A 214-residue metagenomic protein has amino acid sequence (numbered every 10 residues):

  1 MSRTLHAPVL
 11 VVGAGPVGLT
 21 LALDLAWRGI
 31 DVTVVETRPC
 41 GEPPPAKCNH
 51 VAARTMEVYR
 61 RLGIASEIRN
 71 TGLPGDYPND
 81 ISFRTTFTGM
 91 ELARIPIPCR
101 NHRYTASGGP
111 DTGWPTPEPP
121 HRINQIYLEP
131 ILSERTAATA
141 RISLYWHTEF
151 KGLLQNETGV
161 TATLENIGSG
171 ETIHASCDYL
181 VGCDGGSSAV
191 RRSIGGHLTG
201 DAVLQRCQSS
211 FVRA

Functional and structural regions predicted by a protein language model:
S2-V17, T33: Beta1/beta-strand and adjacent pyrophosphate-binding region of the FAD-binding site in flavoprotein oxidoreductases
L5-A7, S169-Y179: Core beta-strand elements of the Rossmann-like FAD/NAD(P) dinucleotide-binding domain in flavoenzyme oxidoreductases
V12, H174-G185: Short hydrophobic core segments
A14-P16, T37, Q125: Glycine-rich Rossmann-fold phosphate-binding loop(s) that bind the pyrophosphate of adenine dinucleotide cofactors
A26-K47: Glycine-rich FAD pyrophosphate-binding loop
P44-K47, A52-R135, L154: Active-site-adjacent segment of FAD-dependent monooxygenases/related oxidoreductases
W146-T161: A conserved short coil-to-beta-strand element within the FAD-binding core of flavoproteins
G182-G196: Flavin (primarily FAD) binding-site architecture
